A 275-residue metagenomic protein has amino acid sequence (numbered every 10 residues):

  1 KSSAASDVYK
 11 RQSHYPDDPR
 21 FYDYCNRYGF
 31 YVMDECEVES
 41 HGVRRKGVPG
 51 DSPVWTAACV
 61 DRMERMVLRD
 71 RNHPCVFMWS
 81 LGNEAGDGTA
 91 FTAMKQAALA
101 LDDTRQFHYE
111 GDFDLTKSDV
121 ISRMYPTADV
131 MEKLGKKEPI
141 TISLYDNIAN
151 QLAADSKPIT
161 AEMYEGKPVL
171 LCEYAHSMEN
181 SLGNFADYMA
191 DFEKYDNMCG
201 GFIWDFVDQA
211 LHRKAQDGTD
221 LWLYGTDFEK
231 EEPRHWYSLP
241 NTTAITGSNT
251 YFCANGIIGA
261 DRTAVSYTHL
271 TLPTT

Functional and structural regions predicted by a protein language model:
K1-A5, Y9, H269-T275: Single conserved hydrophobic/aromatic residue that forms the stacking wall/gate of nucleotide- or nucleobase-binding
R11-P240: Substrate-binding/catalytic cleft of secreted carbohydrate-active enzymes, primarily glycoside hydrolases
M124, Q209, A260-D261, T275: Surface-exposed loop/turn and secondary-structure junction residues enriched for glycine/proline
G218-L270: Catalytic cores of secreted or luminal carbohydrate-active enzymes
